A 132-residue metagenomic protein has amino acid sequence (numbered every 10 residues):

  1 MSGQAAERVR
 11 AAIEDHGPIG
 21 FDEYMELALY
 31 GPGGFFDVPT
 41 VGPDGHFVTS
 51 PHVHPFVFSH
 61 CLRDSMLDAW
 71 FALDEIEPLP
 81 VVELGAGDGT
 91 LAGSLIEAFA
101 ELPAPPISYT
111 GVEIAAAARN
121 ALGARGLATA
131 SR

Functional and structural regions predicted by a protein language model:
M1-L84, D88-R132: Rossmann-like AdoMet
